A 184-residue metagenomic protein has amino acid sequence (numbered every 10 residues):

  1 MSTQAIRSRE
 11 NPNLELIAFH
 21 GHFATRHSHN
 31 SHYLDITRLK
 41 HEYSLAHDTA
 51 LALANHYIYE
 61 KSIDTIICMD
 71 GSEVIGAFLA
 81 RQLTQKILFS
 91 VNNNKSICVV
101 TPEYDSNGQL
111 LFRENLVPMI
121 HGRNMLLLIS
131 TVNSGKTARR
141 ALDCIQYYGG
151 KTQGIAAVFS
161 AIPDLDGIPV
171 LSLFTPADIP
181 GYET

Functional and structural regions predicted by a protein language model:
M1-S62: Active-site-facing substrate-recognition patch
S2-N11, R140-T184: PRPP-dependent phosphoribosyltransferase catalytic core
H27, D64, G122-N124: Nucleotide donor/acceptor-binding cores
N55, R81, Q85, D143 (+1 more regions): Short, well-ordered alpha-helices that flank and scaffold nucleotide-derived cofactor binding pockets
K61-G71: Short glycine-rich phosphate-binding loop at a beta-alpha junction
S62, N93, H121, G149-K151: Short loop/turn motifs at secondary-structure junctions
C68, L127-L128: Hydrophobic Val/Ile/Leu positions in short beta-strands of Rossmann-like dinucleotide-binding domains
E73-L126, N133-K136: Short, glycine/charge-rich flexible loops or terminal/linker lids adjacent to PRPP-binding catalytic cores
